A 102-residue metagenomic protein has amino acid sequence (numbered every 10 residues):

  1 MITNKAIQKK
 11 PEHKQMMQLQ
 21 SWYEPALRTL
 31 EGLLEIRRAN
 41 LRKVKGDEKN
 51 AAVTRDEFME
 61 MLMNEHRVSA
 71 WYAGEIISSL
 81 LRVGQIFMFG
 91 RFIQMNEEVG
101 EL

Functional and structural regions predicted by a protein language model:
M1-K5, V44-E48, V68: Eukaryotic partner-binding/assembly regions in large regulatory complexes
M1-R38: Long, low-complexity, charged/polar intrinsically disordered regions in eukaryotic proteins
L33-I36, N40, E65, V83: Surface-exposed polar/charged interaction patches
R42-M61: Short acidic, hydrophobic short linear motifs in intrinsically disordered regions
D56, R91-L102: Short, cationic-aromatic polyanion-contact patches
R67-S79: Short amphipathic alpha-helical interaction segments
L81-R91: A short, conserved structural fragment
